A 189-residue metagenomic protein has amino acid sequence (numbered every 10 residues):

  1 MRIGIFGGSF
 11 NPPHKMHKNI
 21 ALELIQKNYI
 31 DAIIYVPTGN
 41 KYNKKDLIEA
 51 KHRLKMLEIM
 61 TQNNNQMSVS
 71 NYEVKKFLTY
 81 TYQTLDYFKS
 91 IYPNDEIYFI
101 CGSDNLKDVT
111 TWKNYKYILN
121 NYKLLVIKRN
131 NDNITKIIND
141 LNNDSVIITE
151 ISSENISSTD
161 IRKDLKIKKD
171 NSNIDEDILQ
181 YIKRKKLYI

Functional and structural regions predicted by a protein language model:
M1-I189: Nucleotidyltransferase catalytic core that binds NTPs
